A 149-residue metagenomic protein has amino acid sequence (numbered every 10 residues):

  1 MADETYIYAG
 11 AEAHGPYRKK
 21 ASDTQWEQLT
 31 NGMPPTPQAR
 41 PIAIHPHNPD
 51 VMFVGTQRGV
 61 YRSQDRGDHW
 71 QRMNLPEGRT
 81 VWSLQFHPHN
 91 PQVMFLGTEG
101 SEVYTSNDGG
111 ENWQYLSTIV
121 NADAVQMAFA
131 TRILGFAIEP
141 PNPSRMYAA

Functional and structural regions predicted by a protein language model:
M1-A149: Extracellular glycan-interacting surfaces
